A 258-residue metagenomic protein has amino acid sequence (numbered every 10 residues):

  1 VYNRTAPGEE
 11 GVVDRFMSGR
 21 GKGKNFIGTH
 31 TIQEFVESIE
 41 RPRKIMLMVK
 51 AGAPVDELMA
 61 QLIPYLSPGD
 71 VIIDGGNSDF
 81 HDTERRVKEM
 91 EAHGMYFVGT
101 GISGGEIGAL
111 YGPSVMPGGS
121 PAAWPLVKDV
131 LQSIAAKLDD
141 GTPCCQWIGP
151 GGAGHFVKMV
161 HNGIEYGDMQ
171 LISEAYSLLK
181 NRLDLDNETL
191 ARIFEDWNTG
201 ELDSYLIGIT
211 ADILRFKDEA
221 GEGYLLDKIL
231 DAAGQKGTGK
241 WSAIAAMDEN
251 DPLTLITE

Functional and structural regions predicted by a protein language model:
V1-K44, M48-L66, R85-G94: Conserved N-terminal Rossmann-fold NAD(P) cofactor-binding segment
P7, H81, Q170, K236-G237: Residue-level recognition of alpha-helix initiation/capping sites
S18, E91, K180-N181, A243 (+1 more regions): Short polybasic/polar patches that bind polyanions
G28, Y96-V98, L253: Hydrophobic beta-strand scaffold residues
V55-A60, I73-D74, S78-A191, T199-K228: Rossmann-fold dinucleotide-binding core
D70: Glycine-centered, small-residue-biased loops immediately flanking beta-strands in adenine/cofactor-binding cores
T189-E195, I256-E258: Beta-strand segments within the central parallel beta-sheet cores of soluble alpha/beta enzyme folds
L226-E258: A conserved active-site cap/scaffold subdomain adjacent to cofactor or substrate pockets
